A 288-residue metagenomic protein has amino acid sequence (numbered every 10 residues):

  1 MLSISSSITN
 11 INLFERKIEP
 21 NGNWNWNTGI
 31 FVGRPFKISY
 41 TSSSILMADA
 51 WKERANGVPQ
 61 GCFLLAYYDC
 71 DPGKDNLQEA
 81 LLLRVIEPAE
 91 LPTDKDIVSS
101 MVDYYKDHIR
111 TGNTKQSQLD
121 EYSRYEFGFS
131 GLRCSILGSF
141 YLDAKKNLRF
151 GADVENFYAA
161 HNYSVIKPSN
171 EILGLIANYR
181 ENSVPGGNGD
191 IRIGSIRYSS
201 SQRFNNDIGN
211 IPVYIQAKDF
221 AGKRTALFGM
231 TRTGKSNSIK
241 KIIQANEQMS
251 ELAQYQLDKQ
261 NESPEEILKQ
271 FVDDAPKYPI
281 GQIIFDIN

Functional and structural regions predicted by a protein language model:
M1-G229, N237-S238: Basic- and hydrophobic-enriched, low-structure N-terminal and domain-boundary segments that flank ATP-binding catalytic
S200-N288: Glycine-rich phosphate-binding loop of nucleotide-binding enzymes
